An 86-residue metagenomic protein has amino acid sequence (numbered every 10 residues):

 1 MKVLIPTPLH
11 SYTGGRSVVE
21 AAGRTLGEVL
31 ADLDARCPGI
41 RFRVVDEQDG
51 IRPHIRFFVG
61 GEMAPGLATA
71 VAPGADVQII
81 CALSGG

Functional and structural regions predicted by a protein language model:
M1-G85: Ubiquitin-like/PB1-type beta-grasp interaction modules and other compact soluble beta-rich domains
